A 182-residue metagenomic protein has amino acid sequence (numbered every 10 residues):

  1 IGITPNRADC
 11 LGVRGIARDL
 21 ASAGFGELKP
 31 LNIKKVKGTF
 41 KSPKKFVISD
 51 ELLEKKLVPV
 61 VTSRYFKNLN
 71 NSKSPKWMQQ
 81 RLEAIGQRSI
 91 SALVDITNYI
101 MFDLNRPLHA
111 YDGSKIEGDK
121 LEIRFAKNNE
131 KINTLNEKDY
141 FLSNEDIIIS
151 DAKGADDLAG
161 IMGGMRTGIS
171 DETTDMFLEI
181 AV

Functional and structural regions predicted by a protein language model:
I1-V182: RNA/tRNA-interacting regions in translation and RNA-turnover enzymes
